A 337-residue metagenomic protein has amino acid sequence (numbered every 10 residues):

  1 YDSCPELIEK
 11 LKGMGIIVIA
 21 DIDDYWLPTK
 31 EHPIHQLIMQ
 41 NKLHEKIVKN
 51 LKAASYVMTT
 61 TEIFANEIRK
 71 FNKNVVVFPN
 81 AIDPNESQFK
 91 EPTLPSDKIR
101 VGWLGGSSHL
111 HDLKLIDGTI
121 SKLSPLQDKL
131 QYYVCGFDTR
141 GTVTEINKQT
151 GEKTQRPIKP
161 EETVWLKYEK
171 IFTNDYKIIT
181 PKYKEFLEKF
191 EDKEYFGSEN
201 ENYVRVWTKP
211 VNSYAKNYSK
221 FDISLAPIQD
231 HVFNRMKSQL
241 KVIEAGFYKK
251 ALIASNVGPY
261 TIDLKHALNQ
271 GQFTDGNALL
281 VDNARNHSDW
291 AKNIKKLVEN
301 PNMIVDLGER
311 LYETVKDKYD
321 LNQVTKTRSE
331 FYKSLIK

Functional and structural regions predicted by a protein language model:
Y1-M14, L113-L115, E244: An aromatic- and histidine-rich active-site surface loop
L11-T29: Active-site proximal beta-strand in glycosyltransferases
G13, L37-Y56: Membrane-proximal helix-turn-helix segments that form the acceptor-binding/catalytic region of lipid-linked
K52-K90: Donor nucleotide-sugar binding/catalytic pocket of nucleotide-sugar-dependent glycosyltransferases
D83-F89, L94-S219: Conserved catalytic-core segment of nucleotide-activated headgroup transferases in glycan assembly
W207-G246, I253-H266: Nucleotide-sugar-dependent
T261-K295: Change "using UDP/GDP/dTDP sugars" to "using nucleotide sugars
K296, M303-K318, T327-E330: A short, well-ordered alpha-helix in the C-terminal region of glycosyltransferases
